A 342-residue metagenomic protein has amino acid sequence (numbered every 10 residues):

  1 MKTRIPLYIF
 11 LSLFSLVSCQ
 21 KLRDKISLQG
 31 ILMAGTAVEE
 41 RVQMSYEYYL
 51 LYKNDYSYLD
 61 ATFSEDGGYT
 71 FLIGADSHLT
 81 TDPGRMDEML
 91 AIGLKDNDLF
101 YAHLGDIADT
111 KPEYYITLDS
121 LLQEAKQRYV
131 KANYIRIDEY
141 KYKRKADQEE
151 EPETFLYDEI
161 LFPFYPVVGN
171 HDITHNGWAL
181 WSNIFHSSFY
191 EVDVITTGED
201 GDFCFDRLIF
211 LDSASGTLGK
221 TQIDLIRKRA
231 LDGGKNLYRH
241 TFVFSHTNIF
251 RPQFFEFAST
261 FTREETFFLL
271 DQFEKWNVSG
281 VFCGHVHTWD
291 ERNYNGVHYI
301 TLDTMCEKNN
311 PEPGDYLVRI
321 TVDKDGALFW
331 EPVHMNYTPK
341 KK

Functional and structural regions predicted by a protein language model:
K2-F10: Sec-dependent signal peptide recognition, specifically the positively charged N-region followed immediately by
L11-S18: Hydrophobic h-region of N-terminal signal peptides that target proteins for export in Gram-negative bacteria
Q20-D119: N-terminal active-site segment of His-dependent metallophosphoesterases
E40-T62, E113-H240, E265-K275, R292-K324 (+1 more regions): Extended active-site neighborhood of metal-dependent phosphoesterases/phosphodiesterases
D76, G105-D106, G169-N170, H246 (+1 more regions): Active-site glycine-centered loops adjacent to acidic/histidine catalytic or metal-binding residues that shape
P112, R251-E265: Outer-membrane beta-barrel translocator/channel fold
G233-Q253: Short acidic, glycine-rich surface-loop motifs adjacent to enzyme active sites
V243-I249, S279-W289: Histidine-centered catalytic micro-motifs
